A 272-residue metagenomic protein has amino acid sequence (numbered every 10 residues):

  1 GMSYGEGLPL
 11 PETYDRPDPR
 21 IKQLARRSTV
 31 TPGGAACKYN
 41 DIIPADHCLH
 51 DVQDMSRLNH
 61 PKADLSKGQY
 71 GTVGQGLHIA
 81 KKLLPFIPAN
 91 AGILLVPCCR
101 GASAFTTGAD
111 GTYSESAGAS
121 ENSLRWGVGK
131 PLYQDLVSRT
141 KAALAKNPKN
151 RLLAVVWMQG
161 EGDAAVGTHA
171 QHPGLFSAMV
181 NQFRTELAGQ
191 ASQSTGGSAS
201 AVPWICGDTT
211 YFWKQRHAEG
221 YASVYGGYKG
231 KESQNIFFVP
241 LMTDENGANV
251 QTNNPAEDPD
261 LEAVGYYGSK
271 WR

Functional and structural regions predicted by a protein language model:
G1-R272: Cell-envelope and extracellular/periplasmic
